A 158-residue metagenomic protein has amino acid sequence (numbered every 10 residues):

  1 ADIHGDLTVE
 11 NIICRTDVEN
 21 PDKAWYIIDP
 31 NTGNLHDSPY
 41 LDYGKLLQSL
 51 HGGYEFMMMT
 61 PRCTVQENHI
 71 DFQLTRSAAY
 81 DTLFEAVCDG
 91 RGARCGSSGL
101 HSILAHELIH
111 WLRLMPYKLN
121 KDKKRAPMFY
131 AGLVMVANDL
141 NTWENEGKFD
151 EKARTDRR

Functional and structural regions predicted by a protein language model:
A1-P39: Active-site acidic catalytic loop and adjacent metal/ATP-binding pocket of ATP-dependent phosphoryl transfer enzymes
G5, D17, G33, G44 (+5 more regions): Residue-identity detector for glycine
I12-I13, F56, E146: Intrinsically disordered or highly flexible coil/loop and linker segments, enriched in small and charged/polar residues
E19, R62, P127-Y130: Composition- and surface-driven signal marking solvent-exposed, interaction-prone regions in large proteins
W25, N31-R91, L108-K123: Active-site activation/catalytic loop segments of kinase-like enzymes and analogous catalytic loops in related
S77-R158: ATP/Mg2+ or Mg2+-diphosphate-binding catalytic cores that bind nucleotide phosphates or diphosphates via glycine-rich
